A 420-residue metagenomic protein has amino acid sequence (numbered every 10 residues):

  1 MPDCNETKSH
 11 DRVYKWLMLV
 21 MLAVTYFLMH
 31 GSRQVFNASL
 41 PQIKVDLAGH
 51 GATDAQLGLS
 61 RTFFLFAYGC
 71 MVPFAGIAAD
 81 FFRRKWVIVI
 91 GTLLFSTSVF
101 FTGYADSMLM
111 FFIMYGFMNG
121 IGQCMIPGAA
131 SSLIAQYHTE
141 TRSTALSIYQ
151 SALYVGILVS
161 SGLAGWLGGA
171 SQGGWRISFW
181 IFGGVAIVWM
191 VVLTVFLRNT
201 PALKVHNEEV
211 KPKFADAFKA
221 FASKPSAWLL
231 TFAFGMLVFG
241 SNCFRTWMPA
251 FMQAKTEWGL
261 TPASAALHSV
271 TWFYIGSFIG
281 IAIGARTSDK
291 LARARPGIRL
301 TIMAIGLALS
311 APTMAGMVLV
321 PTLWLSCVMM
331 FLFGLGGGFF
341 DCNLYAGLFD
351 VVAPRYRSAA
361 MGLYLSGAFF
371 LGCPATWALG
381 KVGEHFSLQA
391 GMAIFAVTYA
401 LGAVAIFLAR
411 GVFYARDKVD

Functional and structural regions predicted by a protein language model:
D3-R12, T200-T231: Juxtamembrane intracellular "pre-TM" segments in multi-pass secondary transporters
Q34, L65-P73, I157-L158, Y274-A282 (+1 more regions): Residue-level signature of mid-helix packing/kink "hotspots" within the transmembrane helices of 12-pass Major
F36-N37, K224-A282, D341, Y345: Extracytoplasmic gate region of multi-pass secondary transporters
C70-L109: Conserved MFS/SLC helix-loop-helix module at the cytosolic interface between two early adjacent transmembrane helices
W86-F101, I298-M314: Structural signature of the two symmetry-related core transmembrane helices
S98, L109-M125, W324-F339: Hydrophobic core of transmembrane alpha-helices in multi-pass small-molecule transporters, especially MFS/SLC-type
M114-L153: Cytoplasmic helix-loop-helix junction between adjacent transmembrane helices in 12-TM secondary transporters
Y149-V195, N199: Helix-loop-helix hairpin linking two adjacent transmembrane segments in secondary transporters
